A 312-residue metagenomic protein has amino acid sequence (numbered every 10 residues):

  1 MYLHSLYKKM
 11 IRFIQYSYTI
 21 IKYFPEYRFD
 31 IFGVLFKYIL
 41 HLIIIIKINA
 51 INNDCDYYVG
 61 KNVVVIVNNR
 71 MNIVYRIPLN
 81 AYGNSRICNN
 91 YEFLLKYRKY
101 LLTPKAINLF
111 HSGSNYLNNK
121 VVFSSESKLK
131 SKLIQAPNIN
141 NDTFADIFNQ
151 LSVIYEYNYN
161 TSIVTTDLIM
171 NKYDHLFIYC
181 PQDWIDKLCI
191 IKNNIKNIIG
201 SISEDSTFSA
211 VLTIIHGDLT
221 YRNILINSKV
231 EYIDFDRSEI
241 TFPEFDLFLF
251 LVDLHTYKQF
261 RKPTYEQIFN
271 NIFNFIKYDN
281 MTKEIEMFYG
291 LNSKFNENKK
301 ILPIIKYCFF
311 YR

Functional and structural regions predicted by a protein language model:
M1-D54: Juxta-kinase regulatory segment immediately upstream of eukaryotic protein kinase catalytic domains
D56, V63-I66, I202-F245: Active-site acidic catalytic loop and adjacent metal/ATP-binding pocket of ATP-dependent phosphoryl transfer enzymes
G60-E92: ATP-binding glycine-rich loop module of kinase domains
F93-T103, K130-Y173, L188, K192-S209 (+2 more regions): Conserved kinase catalytic-core helix
R98-S114: Conserved HxN/HPN-centered segment at the entrance to the catalytic loop of eukaryotic protein kinase-like domains
S114, N119-K132: Short pocket-lining segment of the protein kinase catalytic domain that shapes the ATP-binding cleft
N227-N271: Active-site Asp-x-Gly
S293-R312: ATP/Mg2+ or Mg2+-diphosphate-binding catalytic cores that bind nucleotide phosphates or diphosphates via glycine-rich
